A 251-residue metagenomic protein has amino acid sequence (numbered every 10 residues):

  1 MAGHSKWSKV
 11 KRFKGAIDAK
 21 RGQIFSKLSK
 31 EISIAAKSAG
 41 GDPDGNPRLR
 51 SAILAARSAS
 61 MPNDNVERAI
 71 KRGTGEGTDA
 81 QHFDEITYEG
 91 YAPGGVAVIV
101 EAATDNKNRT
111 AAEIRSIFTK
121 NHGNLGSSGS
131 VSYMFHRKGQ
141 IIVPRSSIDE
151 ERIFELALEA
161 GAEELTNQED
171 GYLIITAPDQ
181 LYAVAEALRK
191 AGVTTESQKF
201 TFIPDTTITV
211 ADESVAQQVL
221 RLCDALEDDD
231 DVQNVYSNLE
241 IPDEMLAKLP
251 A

Functional and structural regions predicted by a protein language model:
M1-G126, S130-Q140, A251: N-terminal cationic and glycine-rich segments that engage phosphates or anionic surfaces
Q140-A251: Positively charged, low-complexity, intrinsically disordered RNA-binding extensions
